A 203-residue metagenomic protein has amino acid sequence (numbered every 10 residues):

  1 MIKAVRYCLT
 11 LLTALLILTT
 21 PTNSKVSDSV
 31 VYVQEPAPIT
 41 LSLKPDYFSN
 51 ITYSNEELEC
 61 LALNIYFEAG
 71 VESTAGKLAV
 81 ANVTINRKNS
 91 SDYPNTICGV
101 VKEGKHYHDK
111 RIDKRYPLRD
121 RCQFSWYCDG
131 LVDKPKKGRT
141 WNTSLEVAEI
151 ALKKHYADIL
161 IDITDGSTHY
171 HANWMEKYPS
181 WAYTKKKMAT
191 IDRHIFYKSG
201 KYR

Functional and structural regions predicted by a protein language model:
I2, K25-R203: Bacterial extracytoplasmic/cell-wall-associated proteins, especially those involved in peptidoglycan
R6-T20: Hydrophobic membrane-insertion alpha-helices, especially the h-region of bacterial N-terminal signal peptides
